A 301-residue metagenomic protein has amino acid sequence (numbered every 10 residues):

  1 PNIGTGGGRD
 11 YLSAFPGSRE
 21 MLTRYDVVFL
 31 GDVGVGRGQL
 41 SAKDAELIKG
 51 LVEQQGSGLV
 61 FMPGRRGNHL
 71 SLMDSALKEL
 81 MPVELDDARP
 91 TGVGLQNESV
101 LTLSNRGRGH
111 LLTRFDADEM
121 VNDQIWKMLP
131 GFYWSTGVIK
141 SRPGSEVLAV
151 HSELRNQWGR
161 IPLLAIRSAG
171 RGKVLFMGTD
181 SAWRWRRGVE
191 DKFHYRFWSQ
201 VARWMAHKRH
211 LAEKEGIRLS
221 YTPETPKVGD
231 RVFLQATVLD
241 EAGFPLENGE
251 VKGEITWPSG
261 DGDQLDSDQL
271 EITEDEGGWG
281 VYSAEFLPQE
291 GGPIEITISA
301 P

Functional and structural regions predicted by a protein language model:
P1-P301: N-linked glycosylation sequons
